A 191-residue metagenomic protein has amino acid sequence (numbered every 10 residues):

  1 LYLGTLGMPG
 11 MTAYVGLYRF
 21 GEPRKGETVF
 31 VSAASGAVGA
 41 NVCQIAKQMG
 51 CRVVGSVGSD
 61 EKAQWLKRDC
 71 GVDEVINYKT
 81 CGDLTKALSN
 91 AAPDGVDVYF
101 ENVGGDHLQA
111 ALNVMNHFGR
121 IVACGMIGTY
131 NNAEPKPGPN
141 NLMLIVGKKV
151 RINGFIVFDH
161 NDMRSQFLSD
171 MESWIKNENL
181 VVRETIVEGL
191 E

Functional and structural regions predicted by a protein language model:
L1-A33: NAD(P)H dinucleotide-binding glycine-rich loop of Rossmann-like/cofactor-binding domains, especially the beta1-alpha1
P9-T12, A37-V38, D106-H107: Hydrophobic/small residue at the entry helix of a nucleotide-binding pocket
P23, A92, M115-N116: A generic alpha-to-beta junction signature in SAM-dependent methyltransferases
V31, K47-A110, F158: Adenosine-nucleotide cofactor-binding segment
S35, G39, C43: N-terminal Rossmann NAD(P)H-binding glycine-rich loop of SDR-like oxidoreductase domains
M49, V57, K67, V103-L180: Glycine-rich phosphate-binding loop and adjacent beta-alpha segment of Rossmann(oid) nucleotide-cofactor-binding
N177-I186, E191: C-terminal capping/lid region of NAD(P)-dependent oxidoreductase domains
